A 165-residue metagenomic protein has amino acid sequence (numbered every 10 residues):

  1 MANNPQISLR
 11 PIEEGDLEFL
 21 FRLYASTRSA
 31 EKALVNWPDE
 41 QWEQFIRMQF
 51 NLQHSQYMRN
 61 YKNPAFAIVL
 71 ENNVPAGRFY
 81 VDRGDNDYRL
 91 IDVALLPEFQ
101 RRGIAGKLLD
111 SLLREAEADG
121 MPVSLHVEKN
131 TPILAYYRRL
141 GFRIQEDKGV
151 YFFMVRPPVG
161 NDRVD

Functional and structural regions predicted by a protein language model:
P5-P11: DNA-contacting interfaces and partner/effector-binding or oligomerization modules in DNA-centric proteins
S8, D16-F19: Anionic, Ser/Thr-rich low-complexity intrinsically disordered regions
E14-G15, R22-I91, L96-P97, L109-E115 (+3 more regions): Acetyl-CoA-dependent GNAT
L96-R102, K129: Active-site acidic-Proline motif in GNAT/NAT acetyltransferases
R101-R114, R139: Conserved acetyl-CoA-binding loop-helix of GNAT-fold acetyltransferases
G106, K129-E146: Conserved active-site alpha-helix within GNAT-family acetyltransferase domains
A116-E128: Conserved GNAT acetyl-CoA-binding A-motif
